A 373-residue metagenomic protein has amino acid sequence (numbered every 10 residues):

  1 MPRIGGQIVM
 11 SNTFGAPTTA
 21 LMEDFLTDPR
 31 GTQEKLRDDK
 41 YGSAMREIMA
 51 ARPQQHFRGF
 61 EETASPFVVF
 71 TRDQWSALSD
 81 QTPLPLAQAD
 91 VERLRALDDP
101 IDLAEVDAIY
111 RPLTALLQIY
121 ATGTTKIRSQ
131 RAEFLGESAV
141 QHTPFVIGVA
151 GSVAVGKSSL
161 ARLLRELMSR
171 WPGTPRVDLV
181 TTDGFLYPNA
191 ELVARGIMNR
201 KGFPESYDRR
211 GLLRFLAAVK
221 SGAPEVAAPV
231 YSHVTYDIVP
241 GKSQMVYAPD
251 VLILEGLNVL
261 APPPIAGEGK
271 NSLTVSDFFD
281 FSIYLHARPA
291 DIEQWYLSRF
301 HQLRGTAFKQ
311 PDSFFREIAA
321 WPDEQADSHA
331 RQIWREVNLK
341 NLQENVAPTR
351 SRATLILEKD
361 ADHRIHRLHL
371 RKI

Functional and structural regions predicted by a protein language model:
Q33: Short Gly/Ser/Thr- and charged-rich N-terminal loops/segments that act as flexible capping/hinge elements
R46, A50-Q81, R95-P100, V259-P263 (+1 more regions): Conserved NTP phosphate-binding and transfer environment spanning the P-loop NTPase/kinase superfamily
S65-V146: Extreme N-terminal, non-catalytic leader segments that precede Walker-type/kinase nucleotide-binding cores
P100, E105, D178-V180, F185-T235: Conserved nucleotide-sensing/catalytic segment adjacent to the nucleotide-binding pocket in NTP-handling enzymes
G136, R210-D277, W334-T349: Glycine-rich phosphate-binding loop used to anchor ATP phosphates in small-molecule kinases, encompassing both
P144-G148, V251-I253: Residue-level preference for the first positions of well-ordered beta-strands
V149-R165: Glycine-rich phosphate-binding P-loop
E166-D178: Post-Walker A helix-loop "phosphate-sensing" segment adjacent to the P-loop in P-loop NTPases
